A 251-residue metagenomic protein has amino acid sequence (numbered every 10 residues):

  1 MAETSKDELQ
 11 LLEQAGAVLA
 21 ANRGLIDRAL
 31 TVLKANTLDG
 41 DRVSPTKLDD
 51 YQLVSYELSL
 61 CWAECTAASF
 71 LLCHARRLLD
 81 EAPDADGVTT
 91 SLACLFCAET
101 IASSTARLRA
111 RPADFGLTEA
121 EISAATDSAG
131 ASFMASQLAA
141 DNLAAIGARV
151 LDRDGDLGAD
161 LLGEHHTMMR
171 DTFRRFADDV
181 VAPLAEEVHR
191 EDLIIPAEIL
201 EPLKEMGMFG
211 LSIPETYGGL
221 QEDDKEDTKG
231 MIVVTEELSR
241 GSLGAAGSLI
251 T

Functional and structural regions predicted by a protein language model:
M1-A15, I26-Q52, T228: A glycine-rich, basic-preceded beta-loop-alpha segment at the flavin cofactor/substrate interface of flavin-utilizing
M1-N22, I101-F173: Intrinsic disorder at enzyme termini
D7-A21, T46, D50-L60, A82-A85 (+3 more regions): Non-transmembrane, amphipathic alpha-helical segments
K34-P45, D49, S55, T66-T118 (+1 more regions): C-terminal helix-coil-helix/basic helical segment that borders enzyme active sites and/or dimer interfaces and provides
L53-C65, P202-G207: Core structural elements
L79-A82, L162, E205-T251: Internal helix-loop-helix
A177-E187: N-terminal capping segment at the start of a domain
I195-P196: His/Cys-centered metal/cofactor-coordination and adjacent catalytic loops
